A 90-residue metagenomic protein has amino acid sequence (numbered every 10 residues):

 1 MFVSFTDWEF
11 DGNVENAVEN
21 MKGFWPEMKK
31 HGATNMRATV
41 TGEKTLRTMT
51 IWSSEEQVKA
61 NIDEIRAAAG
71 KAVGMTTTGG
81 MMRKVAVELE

Functional and structural regions predicted by a protein language model:
M1-A67, G74-E90: Short S/T/G/P-rich N-terminal loop/turn motif that feeds into the first structured element of a domain
